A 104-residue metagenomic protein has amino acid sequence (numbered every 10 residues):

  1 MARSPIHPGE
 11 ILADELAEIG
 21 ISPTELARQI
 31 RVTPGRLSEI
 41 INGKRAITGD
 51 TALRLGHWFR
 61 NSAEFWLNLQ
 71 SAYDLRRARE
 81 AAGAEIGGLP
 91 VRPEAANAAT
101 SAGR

Functional and structural regions predicted by a protein language model:
M1-I21, F65: A short, Lys/Arg-rich alpha-helix, primarily the initiator
A13, T24, L53: Short glycine-/small-residue-rich flexible loop motifs, especially phosphate/cofactor-binding loops
A17, R28, H57: Short polybasic/polar patches that bind polyanions
I21-N42: Short alpha-helical DNA-recognition segment
T33, K44, F59, Q70-Y73: The DNA-recognition helices of helix-turn-helix-type DNA-binding domains
K44-H57: Short, basic-rich loop-to-helix N-cap that marks the start of a DNA-contacting helix
L67-R104: Short, charged recognition helix plus adjacent turn of helix-turn-helix-like nucleic-acid-binding domains
